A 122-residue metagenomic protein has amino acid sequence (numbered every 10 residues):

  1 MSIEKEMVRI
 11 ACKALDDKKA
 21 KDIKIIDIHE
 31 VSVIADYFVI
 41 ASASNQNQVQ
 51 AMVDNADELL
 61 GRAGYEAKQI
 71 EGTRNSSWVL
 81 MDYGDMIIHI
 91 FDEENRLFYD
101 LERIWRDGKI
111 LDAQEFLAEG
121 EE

Functional and structural regions predicted by a protein language model:
M1-I34, Q46-V79, E93-N95, I104-E122: Polybasic/polar functional segments that serve as interface/processing modules
D36-F38: Catalytic metal-binding acidic patch
I40-S42: Short hydrophobic/aromatic beta-strand micro-patches that form the beta-sheet surface supporting nucleotide- or nucleic
L80-D100: A contiguous, mid-protein "functional segment" used to position or interact with cofactors/ions or partner subunits
